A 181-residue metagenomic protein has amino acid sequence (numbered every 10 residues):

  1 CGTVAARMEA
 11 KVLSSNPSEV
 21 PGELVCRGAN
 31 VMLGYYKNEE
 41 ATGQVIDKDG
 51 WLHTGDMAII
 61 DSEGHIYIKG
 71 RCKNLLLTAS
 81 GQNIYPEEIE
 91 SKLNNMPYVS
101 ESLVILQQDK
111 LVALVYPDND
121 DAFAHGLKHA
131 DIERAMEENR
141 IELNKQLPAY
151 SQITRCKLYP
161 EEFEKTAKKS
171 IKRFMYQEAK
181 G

Functional and structural regions predicted by a protein language model:
C1-V20, A29, Q108-K110, A122-L127: Conserved adenylate-forming
M8, N16-E19, E23-T78: Conserved ATP-binding/catalytic segment of the ANL
A10, G64, L93, A113 (+2 more regions): Residue-level signal for inorganic ion chemistry
E19-V20, Y67, I84, T166 (+1 more regions): Generic structural signal for well-ordered beta-strand positions
N83, M96-E101, L106, D121-L158: Conserved C-terminal helical docking segment of ANL/AMP-forming enzymes that engages the acyl-acceptor during
I105, L114-Y116: Short hydrophobic/aromatic beta-strand micro-patches that form the beta-sheet surface supporting nucleotide- or nucleic
D109, R140-G181: Conserved C-terminal "lid"/linker of ANL adenylate-forming enzymes
